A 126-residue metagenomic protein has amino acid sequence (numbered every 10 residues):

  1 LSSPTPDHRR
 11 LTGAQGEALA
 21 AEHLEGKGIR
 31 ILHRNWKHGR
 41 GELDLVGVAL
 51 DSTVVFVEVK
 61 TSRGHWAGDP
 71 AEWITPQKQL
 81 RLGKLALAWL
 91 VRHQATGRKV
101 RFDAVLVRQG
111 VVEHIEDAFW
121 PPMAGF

Functional and structural regions predicted by a protein language model:
L1-R34: Acidic-basic catalytic patches of nuclease active cores, encompassing PD-(D/E)XK and other metal-cofactor nuclease
L24, L43-P70, P76, L82: Conserved catalytic cores of phosphodiester-cleaving nucleases, focusing on short active-site segments
R30, V54-F56, K99: Hydrophobic "anchor" residues on beta-strands that sit immediately upstream of conserved functional sites
N35, S62, D69-R81, L85-L90 (+1 more regions): Amphipathic, hydrophobic secondary-structure cores in small proteins
H38-E42: Short acidic/glycine-enriched loop/turn segments that link adjacent beta-strands
R92-F126: Domain-level recognition of nuclease-like catalytic cores that cleave nucleotide substrates
